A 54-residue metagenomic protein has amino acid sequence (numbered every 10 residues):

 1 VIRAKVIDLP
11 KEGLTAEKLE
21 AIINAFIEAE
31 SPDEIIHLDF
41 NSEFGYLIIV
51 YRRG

Functional and structural regions predicted by a protein language model:
V1-F26: N-terminal acidic leader/helix
I27-I35: Short secondary-structure junctions
E43-G54: C-terminal edge-of-domain segments
